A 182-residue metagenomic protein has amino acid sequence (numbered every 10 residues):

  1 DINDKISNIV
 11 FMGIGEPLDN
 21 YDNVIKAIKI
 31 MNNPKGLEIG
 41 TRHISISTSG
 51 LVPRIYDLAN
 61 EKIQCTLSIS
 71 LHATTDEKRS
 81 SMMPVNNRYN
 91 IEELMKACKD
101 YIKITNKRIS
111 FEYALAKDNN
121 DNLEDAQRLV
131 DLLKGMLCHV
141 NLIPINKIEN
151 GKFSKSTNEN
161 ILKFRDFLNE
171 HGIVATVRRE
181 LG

Functional and structural regions predicted by a protein language model:
I2-H171, A175: Conserved AdoMet/S-adenosylmethionine-binding subsite of the radical SAM
V177-G182: Acidic carboxylate-rich catalytic motifs and surrounding loops in phosphoryl-/glycosyl-chemistry enzymes
